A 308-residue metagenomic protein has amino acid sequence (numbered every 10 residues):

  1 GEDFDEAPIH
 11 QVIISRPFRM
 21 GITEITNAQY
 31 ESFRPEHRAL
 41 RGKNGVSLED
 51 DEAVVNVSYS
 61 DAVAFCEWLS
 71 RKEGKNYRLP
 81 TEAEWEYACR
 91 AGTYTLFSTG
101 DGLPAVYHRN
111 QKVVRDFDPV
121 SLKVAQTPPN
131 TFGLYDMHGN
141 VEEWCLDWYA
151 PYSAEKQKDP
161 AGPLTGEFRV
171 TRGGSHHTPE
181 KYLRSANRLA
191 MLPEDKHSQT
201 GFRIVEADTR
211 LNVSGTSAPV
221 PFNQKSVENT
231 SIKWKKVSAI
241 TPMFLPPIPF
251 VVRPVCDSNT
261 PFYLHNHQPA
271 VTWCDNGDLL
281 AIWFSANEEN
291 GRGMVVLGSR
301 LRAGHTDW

Functional and structural regions predicted by a protein language model:
G1-L40, S58-S60, G139: A short glycine-rich, aromatic-capped structural motif
E2-D3, A39-A53, V57-A186: Functional-site microenvironments in short loops/helix caps that host divalent-cation chemistry
D5-I9, R188-P193, D257-S258: Short, P/G- and charge-enriched loop/turn segments at secondary-structure junctions
S15, E49, P119-S121, P129 (+3 more regions): Short coil/loop residues immediately preceding or within conserved phosphate-binding loops of NTP-utilizing enzyme
E24, L122, P128-N130, P163-F222: Disulfide-stabilized, aromatic/cysteine-rich ligand-recognition loop
A53, H267-A270: Beta-propeller and closely related beta-sheet repeat lectin domains
C145-W148, D208, W283-A286: Short beta-strand segments enriched in hydrophobic/aromatic residues within well-folded beta-rich domains
S214-L264, W273-W308: Beta-rich carbohydrate-recognition and catalytic domains
